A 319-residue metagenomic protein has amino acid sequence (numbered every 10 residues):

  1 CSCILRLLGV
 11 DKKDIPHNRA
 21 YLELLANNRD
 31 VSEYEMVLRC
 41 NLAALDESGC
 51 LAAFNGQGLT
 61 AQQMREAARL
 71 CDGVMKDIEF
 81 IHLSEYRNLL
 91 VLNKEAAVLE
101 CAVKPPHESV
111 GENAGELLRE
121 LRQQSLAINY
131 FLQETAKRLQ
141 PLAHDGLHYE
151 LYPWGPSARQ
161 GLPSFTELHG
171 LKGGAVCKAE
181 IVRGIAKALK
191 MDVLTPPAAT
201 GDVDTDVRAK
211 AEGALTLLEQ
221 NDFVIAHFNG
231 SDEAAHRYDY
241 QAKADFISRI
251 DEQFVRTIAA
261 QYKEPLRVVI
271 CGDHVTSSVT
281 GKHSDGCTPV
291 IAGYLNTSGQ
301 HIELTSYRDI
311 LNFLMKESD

Functional and structural regions predicted by a protein language model:
C1-D319: Feature captures the catalytic ectodomains and active-site-proximal regions of enzymes that hydrolyze or transfer
